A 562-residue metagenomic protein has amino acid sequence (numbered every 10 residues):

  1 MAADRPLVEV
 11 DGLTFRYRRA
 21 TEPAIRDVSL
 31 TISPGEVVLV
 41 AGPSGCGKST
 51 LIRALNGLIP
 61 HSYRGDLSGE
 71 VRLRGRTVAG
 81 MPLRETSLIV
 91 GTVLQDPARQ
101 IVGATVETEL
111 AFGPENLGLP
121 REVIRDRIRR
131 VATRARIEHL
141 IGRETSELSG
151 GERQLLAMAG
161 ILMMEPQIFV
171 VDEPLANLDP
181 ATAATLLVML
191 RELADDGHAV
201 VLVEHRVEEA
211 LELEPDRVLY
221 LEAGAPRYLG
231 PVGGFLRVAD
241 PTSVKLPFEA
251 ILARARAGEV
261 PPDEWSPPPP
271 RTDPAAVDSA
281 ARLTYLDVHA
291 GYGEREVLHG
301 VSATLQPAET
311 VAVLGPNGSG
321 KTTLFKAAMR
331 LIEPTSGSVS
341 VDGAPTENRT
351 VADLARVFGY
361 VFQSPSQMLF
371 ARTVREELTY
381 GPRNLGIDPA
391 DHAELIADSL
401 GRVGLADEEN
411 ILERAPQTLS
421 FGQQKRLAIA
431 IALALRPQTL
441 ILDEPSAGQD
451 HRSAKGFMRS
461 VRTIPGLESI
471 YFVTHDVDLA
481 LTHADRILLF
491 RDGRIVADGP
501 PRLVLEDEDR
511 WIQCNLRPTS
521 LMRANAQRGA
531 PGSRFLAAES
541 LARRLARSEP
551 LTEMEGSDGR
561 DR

Functional and structural regions predicted by a protein language model:
A41-P43, L314-P316: The feature captures the beta-strand-to-loop junction immediately N-terminal to the Walker
N56, M329: Helix-to-loop junction immediately C-terminal to a conserved catalytic motif
R64-R76, G337-P345, L354: Conserved ABC transporter NBD signature motif
E122-L140, A390-N410: Conserved ABC ATPase "signature" region
E144-L148, E152, A415-L419: Conserved ABC ATPase signature
F169-E173, L440-D443: Catalytic Walker B motif of ABC-type/P-loop ATPase nucleotide-binding domains
A225-P247, R494-L521: Conserved beta-strand-loop-alpha-helix hinge in the C-terminal portion of ABC ATPase nucleotide-binding domains
